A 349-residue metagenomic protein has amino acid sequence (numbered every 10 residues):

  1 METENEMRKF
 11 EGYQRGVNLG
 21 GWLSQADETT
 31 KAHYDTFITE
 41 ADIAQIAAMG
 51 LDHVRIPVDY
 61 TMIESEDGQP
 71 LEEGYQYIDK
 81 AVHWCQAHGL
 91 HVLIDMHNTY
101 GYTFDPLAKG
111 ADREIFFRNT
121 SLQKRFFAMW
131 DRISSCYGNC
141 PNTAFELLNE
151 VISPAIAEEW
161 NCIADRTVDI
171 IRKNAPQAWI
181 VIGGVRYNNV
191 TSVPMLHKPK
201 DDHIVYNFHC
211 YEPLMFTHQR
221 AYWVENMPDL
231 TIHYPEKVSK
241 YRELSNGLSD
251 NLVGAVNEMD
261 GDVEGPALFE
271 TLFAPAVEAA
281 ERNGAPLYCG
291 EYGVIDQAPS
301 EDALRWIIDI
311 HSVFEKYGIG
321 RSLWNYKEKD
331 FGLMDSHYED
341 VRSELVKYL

Functional and structural regions predicted by a protein language model:
E2-M7, T120-V263, E270-I295, D309 (+1 more regions): Active-site region of glycoside hydrolase catalytic domains
E2-W179, G184-T191, H203, D330 (+1 more regions): Active-site mouth of glycoside hydrolases
L19, F208-C210, Y326: Active-site donor-binding loop signature of nucleotide-sugar glycosyltransferases
E28, F216-R220, N325, L333-M334: Short conserved micro-motifs at the rims of enzyme active sites and ligand-binding pockets
H33-Y34, Y222-N226, D302: Short, surface-exposed loop/helix-turn segments at secondary-structure junctions that function as lids/hinges flanking
F37-D59, F273-A280, H311-V313, Y317-S322: Catalytic domains of carbohydrate-active enzymes, especially glycoside hydrolases
Q69-E72, L107-G110, L196, A303-R305 (+1 more regions): Short low-complexity, flexible loop/linker segments enriched in glycine and/or proline with clustered acidic
A298-L349: Aromatic-rich peripheral "rim/lid" segments of glycoside hydrolase catalytic domains that contact and position glycan
